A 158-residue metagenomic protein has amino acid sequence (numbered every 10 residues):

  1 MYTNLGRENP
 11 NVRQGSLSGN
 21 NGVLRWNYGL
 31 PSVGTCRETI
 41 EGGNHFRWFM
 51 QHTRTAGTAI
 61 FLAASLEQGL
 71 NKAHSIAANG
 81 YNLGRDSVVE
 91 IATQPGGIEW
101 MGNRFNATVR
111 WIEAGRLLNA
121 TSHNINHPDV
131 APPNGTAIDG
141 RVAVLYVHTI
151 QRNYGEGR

Functional and structural regions predicted by a protein language model:
M1-I138: Mature extracellular/extracytoplasmic regions of secreted and cell-surface glycoproteins
I138-R158: Cleavable C-terminal sorting propeptides in eukaryotic secreted/cell-surface proteins
